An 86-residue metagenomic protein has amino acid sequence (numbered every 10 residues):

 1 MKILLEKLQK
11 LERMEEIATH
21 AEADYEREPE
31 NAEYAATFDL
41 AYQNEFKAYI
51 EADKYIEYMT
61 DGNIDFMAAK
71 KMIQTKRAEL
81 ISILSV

Functional and structural regions predicted by a protein language model:
M1-E15: Short, charge/polar-rich alpha-helical segments
I3-E6, A35, D61, T75-E79: N-terminal functional modules and adjacent low-complexity/disordered segments of proteins
K10, M14, E28, N44 (+2 more regions): Positively charged, low-complexity intrinsically disordered regions
E15, T19-E22, Y49, D53 (+2 more regions): A structural signal for well-ordered alpha-helices, especially hydrophobic packing surfaces of coiled-coils
H20-K71: Acidic, low-complexity, intrinsically disordered interaction modules
G62-V86: Amphipathic alpha-helical binding modules
